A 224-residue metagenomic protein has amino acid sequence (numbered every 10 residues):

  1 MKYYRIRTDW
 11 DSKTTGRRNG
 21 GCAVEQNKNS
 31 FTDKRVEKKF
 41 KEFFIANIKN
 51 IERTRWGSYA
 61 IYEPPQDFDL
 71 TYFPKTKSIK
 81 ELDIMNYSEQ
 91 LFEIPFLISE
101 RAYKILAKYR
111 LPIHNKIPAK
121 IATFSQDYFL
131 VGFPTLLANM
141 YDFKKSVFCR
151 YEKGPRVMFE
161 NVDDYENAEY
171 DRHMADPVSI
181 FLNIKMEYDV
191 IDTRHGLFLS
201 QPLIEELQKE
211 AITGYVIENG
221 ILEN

Functional and structural regions predicted by a protein language model:
M1-D67: A structured, charge-rich N-terminal accessory region that forms the first stable segment of a protein and links
Y3, K108-Y109, A119-K120, F124-N224: Acidic, proline/glycine-rich low-complexity IDRs
R7-D9, F73, N183: A structural detector for beta-sheet-dominated domains
W10-S12, A102, L137, L203: Residues that cap or initiate secondary-structure elements
V24-F43, K77-K80, G132-K145: Short, charge-rich amphipathic segments
R35, E52-S78, Y170-I180: Short, composition-biased local secondary-structure segments
Y72-A138: Aromatic- and glycine-enriched beta-alpha-beta binding-site module
